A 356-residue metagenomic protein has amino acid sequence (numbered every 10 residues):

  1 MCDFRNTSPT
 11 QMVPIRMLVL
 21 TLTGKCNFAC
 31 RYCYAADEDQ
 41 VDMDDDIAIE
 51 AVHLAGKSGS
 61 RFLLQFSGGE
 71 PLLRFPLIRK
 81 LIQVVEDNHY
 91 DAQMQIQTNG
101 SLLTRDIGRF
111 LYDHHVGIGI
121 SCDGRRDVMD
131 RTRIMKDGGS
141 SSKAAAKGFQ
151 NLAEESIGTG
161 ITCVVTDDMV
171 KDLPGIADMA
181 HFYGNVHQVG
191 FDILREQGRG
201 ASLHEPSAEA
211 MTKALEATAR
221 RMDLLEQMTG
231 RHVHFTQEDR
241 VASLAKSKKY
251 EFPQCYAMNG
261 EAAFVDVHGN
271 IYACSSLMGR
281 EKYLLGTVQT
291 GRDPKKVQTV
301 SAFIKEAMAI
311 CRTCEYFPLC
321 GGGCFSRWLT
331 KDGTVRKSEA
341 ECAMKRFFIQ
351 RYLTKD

Functional and structural regions predicted by a protein language model:
M1-H114: Conserved alpha-helical substructure of the radical SAM core
M1-T7, H268-N270, E306-D356: Radical SAM enzyme core and accessory elements
L18, F62-L64, M94-I96, I118-I120 (+3 more regions): Hydrophobic faces of well-ordered beta-strands that scaffold small-molecule active sites in alpha/beta enzyme cores
K25, A29, C33-D37, L277 (+4 more regions): Cys/His-rich metal-chelating microdomains
G108-R126, V186-R195: Non-cysteine beta-strand/loop elements that form the S-adenosyl-L-methionine
T132-A146, Q150-Q254, M258, V267: Radical SAM enzyme [4Fe-4S]-AdoMet core and its adjacent flexible, acidic and glycine-rich loops/tails across
A210-A245, N270-I271, S275-G321: C-terminal accessory region of radical SAM enzymes
